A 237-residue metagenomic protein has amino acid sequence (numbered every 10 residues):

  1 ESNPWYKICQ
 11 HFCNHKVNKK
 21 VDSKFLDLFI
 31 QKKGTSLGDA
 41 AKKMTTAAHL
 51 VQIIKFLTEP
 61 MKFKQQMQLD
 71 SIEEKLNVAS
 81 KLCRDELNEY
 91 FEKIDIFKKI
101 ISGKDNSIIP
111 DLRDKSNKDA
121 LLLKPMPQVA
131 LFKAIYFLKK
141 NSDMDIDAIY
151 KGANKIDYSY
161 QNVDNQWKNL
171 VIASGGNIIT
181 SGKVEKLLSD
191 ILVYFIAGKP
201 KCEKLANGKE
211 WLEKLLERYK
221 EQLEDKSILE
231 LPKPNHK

Functional and structural regions predicted by a protein language model:
E1-K237: Accessory terminal alpha-helical modules
